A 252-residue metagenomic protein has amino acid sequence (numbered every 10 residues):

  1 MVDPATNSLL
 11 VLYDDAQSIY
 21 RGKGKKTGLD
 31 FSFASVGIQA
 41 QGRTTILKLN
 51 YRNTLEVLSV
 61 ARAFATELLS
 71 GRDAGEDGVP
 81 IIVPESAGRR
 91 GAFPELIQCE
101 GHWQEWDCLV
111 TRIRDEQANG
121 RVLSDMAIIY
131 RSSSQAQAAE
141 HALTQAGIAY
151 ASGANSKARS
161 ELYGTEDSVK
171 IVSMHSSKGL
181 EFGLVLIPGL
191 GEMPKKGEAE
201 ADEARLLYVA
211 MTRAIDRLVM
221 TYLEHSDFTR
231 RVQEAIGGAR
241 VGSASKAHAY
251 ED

Functional and structural regions predicted by a protein language model:
M1-V209, R213, R217-D227, Q233-G242 (+1 more regions): Conserved helicase motor core of SF1/SF2 NTP-dependent helicases
S245: PLD/PLD-like phosphodiesterase catalytic module centered on the HKD motif
